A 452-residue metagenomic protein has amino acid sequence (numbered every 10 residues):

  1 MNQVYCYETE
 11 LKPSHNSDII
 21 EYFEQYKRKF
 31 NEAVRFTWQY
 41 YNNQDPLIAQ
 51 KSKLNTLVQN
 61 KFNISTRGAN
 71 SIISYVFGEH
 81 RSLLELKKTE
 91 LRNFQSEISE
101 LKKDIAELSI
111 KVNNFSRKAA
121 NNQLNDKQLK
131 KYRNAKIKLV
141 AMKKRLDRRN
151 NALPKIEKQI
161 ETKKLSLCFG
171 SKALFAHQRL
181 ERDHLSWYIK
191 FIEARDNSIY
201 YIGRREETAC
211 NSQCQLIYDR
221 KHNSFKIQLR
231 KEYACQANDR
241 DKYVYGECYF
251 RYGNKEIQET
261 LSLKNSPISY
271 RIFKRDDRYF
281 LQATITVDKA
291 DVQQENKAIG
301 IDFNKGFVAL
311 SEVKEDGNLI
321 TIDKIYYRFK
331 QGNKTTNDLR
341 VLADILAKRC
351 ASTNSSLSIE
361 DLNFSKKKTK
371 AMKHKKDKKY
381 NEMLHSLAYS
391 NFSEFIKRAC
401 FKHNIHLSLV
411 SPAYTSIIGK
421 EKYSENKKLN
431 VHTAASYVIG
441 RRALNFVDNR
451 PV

Functional and structural regions predicted by a protein language model:
M1-V452: Nucleic-acid substrate recognition interfaces
